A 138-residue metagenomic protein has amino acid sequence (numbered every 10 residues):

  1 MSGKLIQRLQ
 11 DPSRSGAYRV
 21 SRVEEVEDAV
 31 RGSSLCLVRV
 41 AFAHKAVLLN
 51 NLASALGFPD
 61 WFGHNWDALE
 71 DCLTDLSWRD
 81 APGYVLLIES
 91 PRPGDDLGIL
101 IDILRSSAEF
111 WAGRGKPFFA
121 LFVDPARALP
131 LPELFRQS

Functional and structural regions predicted by a protein language model:
M1-L56, D60, L76-S138: N-terminal intrinsically disordered, low-complexity segments enriched in P/E/S/T
W61-N65: Alpha-helical transmembrane segments with an aromatic anchor "belt"
